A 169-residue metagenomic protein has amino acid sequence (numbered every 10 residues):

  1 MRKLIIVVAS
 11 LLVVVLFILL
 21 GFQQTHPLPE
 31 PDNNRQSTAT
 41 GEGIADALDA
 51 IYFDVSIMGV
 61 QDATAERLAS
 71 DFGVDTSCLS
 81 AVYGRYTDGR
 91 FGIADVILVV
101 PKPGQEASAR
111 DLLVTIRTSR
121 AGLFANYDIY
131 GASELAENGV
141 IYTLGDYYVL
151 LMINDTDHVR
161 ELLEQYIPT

Functional and structural regions predicted by a protein language model:
M1-Q36, D146: Gram-positive cell-envelope targeting signals
Q24-F72: N-terminal, intrinsically disordered, polar/charged segments of Gram-positive cell-envelope systems that serve as
A45-L48, V96, E106, R110-L113 (+3 more regions): Extracytoplasmic/secreted envelope proteins and their assembly/folding machinery, especially bacterial periplasmic
F53-S56, G104, V114, T118-A121 (+2 more regions): Sec-exported extracytoplasmic/periplasmic mature domains
M58-A94, S108-A109, E137: Short, compositionally biased low-complexity segments enriched in polar/charged residues
D88, G131-T169: A short, solvent-exposed beta-edge/loop patch
A94-P103, Y147-M152: Second-shell loop/turn segments in exported
E106-G145: Short Gly/Thr-rich strand-loop-strand
